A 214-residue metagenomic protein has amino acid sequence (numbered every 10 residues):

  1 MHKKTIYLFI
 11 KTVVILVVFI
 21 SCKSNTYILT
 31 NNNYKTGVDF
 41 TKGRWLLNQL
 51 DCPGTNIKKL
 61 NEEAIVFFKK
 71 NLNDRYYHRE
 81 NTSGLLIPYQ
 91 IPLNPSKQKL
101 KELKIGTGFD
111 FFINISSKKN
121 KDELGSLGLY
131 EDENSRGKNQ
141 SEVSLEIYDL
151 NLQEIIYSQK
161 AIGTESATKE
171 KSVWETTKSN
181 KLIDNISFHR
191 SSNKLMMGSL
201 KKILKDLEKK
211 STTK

Functional and structural regions predicted by a protein language model:
H2-I10: Bacterial N-terminal signal peptides that target proteins for export
L16, D39, G106-F109: Alpha-helix termination/capping residues and helix-transition junctions
V18-S21: C-terminal motif of bacterial Sec signal peptides marking the signal peptidase cleavage site
K23-T41, Q140-K214: C-terminal/domain-edge helix-coil "capping" segments
N31, P95-K99, L127-D132: N-terminal post-signal-peptidase region of extra-cytosolic proteins
R44-K118, L150, E154-Y157: N-terminal segment of the mature soluble domain
S116-E123, I162-T164: Generic short beta-strand segments
N134-G137: Replace "Gram-negative outer membrane beta-barrel proteins" with "bacterial and organellar outer membrane beta-barrel
